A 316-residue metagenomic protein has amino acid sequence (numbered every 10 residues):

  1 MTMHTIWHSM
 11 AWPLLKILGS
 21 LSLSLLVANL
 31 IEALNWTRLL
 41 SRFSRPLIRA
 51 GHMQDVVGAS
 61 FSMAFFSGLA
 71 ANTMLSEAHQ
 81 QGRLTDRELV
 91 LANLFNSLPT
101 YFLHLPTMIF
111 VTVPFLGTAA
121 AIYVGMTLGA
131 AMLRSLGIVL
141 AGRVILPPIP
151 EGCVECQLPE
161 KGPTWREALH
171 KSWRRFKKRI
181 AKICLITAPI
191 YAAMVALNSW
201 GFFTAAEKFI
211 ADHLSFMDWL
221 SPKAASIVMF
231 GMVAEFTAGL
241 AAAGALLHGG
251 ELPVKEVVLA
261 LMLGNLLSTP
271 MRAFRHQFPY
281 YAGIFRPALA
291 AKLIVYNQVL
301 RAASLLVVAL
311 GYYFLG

Functional and structural regions predicted by a protein language model:
M1-G19, R42-L47, A141-A181, K208-D218: Hydrophobic transmembrane alpha-helices of multi-pass solute/ion transporters
M1-T37, T100-Y123, M217-A238: Long, highly hydrophobic alpha-helical transmembrane signal-anchor segments
T5, I17-N29, L40-F43, Q80-Q81 (+3 more regions): Juxtamembrane and boundary regions of transmembrane helices in multi-pass small-molecule transporters and channels
L18, S22, I31, F66-L69 (+4 more regions): Residue-level signal for the membrane-embedded core of alpha-helical transmembrane segments, especially mid-helix
A28-E32, S76, V113, G142 (+6 more regions): Membrane-water interface at transmembrane helix exits
E32-S44, W173, K177-E251: Transmembrane helical segments that form the transport core of multi-pass membrane transport proteins
L47-V56: Membrane-cytosol interface motif
M63-L94, M108-G125, E207-F285: Membrane-interfacial helix-loop connectors
